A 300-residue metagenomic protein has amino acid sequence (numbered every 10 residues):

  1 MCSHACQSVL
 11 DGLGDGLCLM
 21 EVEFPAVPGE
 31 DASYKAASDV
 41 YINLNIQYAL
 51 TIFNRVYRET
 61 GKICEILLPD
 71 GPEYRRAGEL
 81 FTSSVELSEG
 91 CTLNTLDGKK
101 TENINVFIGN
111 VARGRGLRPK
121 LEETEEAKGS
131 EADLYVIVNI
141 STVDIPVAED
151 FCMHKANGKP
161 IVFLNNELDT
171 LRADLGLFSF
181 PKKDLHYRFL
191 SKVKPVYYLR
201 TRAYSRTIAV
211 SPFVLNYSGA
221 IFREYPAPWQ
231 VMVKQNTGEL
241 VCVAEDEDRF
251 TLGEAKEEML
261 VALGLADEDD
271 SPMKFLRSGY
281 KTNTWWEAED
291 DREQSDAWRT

Functional and structural regions predicted by a protein language model:
M1, K234, E247-R249, G253-T300: Long terminal accessory regions outside catalytic cores
M1-V147, M153-K159, L171, L177-F178 (+1 more regions): Positively charged, amphipathic N-terminal segments that serve as targeting/anchoring signals
E102, K192-V193, L199, I208 (+5 more regions): Alpha-helical structural elements
L164-N166: Generic beta-sheet signal
A173-L265: A conserved mid-domain beta-alpha-beta active-site/ligand-binding segment of alpha/beta enzyme cores
